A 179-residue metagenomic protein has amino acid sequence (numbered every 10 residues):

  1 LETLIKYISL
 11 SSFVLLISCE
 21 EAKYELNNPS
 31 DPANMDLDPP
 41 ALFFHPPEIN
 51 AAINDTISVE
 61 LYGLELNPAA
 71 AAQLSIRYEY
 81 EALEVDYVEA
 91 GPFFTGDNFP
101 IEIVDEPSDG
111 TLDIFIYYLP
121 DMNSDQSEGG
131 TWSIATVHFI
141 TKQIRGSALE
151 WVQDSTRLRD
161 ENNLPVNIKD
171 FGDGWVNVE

Functional and structural regions predicted by a protein language model:
L1-I17: Sec-dependent bacterial lipoprotein signal peptides
C19-E179: Acidic, low-complexity intrinsically disordered segments
